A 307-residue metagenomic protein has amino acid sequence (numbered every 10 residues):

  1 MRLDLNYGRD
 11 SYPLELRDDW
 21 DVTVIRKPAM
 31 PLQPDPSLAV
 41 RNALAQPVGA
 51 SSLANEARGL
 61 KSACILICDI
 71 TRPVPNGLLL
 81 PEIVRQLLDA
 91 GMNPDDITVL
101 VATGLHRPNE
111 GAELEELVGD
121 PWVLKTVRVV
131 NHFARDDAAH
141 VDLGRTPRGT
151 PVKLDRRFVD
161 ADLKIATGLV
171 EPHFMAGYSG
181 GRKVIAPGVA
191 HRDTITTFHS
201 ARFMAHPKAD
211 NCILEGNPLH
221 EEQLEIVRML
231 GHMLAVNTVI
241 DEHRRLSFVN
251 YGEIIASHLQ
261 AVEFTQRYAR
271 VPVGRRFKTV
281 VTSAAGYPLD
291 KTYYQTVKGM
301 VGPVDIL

Functional and structural regions predicted by a protein language model:
M1-L44: N-terminal amphipathic/basic leader segments beginning at the initiator methionine
V48-C64, D89-D95, V271-T279: Glycine-rich phosphate/diphosphate-binding loops that line cofactor/substrate pockets in enzymes
S62-P73, T98-G104, V281-S283: Short glycine-rich or small-residue beta-strand-to-loop segments that form or flank ligand, phosphate, metal/Fe-S
D95-L105, N237, L307: Short internal beta-strands
N109-Y178: An acidic, phosphate/nucleotide-engaging active-site surface
T146, L154-D241: Conserved phosphate- and dinucleotide-binding cores of soluble alpha/beta proteins, encompassing both enzyme active
D210-P288: Membrane-embedded hairpin module used as a gating/binding unit in multi-pass transport and secretion proteins
D290-L307: C-terminal catalytic subdomain
